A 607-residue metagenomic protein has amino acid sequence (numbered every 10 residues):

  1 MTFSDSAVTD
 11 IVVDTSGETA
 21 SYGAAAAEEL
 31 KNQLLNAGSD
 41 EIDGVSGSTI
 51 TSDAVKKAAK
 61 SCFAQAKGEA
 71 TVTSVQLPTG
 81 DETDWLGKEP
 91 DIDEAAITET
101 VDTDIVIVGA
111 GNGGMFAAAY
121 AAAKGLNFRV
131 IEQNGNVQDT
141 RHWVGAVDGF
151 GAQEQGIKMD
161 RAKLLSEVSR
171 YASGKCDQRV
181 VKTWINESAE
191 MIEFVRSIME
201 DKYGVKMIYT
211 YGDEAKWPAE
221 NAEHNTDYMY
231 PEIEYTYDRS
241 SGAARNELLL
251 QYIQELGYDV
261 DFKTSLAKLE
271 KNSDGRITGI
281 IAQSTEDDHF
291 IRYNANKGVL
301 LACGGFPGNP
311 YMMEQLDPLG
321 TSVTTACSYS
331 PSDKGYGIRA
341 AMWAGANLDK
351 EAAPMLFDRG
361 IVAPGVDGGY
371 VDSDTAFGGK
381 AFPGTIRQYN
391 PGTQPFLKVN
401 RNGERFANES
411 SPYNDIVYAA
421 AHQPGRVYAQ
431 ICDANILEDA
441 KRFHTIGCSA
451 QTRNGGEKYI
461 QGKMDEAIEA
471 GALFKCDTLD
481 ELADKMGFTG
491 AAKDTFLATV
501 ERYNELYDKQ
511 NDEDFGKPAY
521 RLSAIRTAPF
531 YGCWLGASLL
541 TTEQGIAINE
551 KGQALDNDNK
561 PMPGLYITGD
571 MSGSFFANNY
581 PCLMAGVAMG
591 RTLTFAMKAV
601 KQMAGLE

Functional and structural regions predicted by a protein language model:
T2-L77: Active-site- and interface-proximal helix/loop "cap" or "latch" segments in soluble metabolic and energy-transducing
D81-D102, G403: A short, basic/flexible loop-to-alpha-helix module at the beginning of a structural domain
T100-V130: N-terminal Rossmann-like FAD-binding beta1-loop-alpha1 element of flavoenzymes
N134-I157: Conserved N-terminal glycine-rich FAD pyrophosphate-binding loop of Rossmann-like flavoproteins
I185-H289, P310-Y311, I361, Y370-S373 (+1 more regions): Conserved redox-cofactor binding core of oxidoreductases
K268, T478, T489-N579: A glycine-rich dinucleotide-binding beta-alpha-beta segment and adjacent secondary-structure elements that constitute
E286-H289, Y293-V366, L583, M589 (+1 more regions): Glycine-rich loop(s) and the adjacent beta-strand/alpha-helix scaffold that form part
I338-A340, N347-F488: An anion/pyrophosphate-binding glycine-rich loop and adjacent beta-alpha core in soluble alpha-beta enzymes
